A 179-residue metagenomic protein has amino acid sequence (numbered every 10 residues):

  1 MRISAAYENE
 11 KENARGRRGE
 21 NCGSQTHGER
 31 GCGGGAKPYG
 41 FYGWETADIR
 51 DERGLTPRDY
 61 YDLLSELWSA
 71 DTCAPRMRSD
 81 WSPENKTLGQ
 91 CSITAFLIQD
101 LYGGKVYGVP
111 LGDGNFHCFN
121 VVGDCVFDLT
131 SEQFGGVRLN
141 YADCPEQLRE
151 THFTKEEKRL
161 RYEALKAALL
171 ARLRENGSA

Functional and structural regions predicted by a protein language model:
R2-Y7: Extreme N-terminal basic, low-complexity initiation segments that serve as generic localization/processing leaders
E8-E10, A14: Short hydrophobic alpha-helical segments enriched in small aliphatic residues
G16-A179: A structural boundary/capping signal
